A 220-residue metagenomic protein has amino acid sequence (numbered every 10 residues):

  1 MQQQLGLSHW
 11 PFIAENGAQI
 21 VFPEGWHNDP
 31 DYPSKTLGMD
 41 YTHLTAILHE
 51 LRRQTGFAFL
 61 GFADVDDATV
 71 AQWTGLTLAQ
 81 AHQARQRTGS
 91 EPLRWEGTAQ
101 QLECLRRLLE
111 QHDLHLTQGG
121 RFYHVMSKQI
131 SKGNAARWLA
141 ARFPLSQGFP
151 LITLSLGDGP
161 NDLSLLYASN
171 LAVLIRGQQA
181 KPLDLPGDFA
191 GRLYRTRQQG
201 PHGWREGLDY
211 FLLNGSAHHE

Functional and structural regions predicted by a protein language model:
M1-F62, G177: Active-site phosphate-binding/coordination module
L5-S8, N16, H112, A168-S169 (+1 more regions): Short, structured coil segments at secondary-structure junctions
L7-W10, N28-Y32, L78, G97 (+2 more regions): Short, hinge-like loop/turn segments at secondary-structure boundaries
P11, A58, H115, R192-Y194: Conserved beta-strand segments of alpha/beta enzyme cores
A14, F22, G61, Q83 (+3 more regions): Structural signal for conserved beta-strand scaffold positions within catalytic alpha/beta enzyme cores
W26-P30, T74-T77, Y210-L213: Short, surface-exposed amphipathic charged segments that create phosphate/polyanion-binding patches used for binding
L51-L154, P160: Conserved acidic, metal-coordinating active-site core of Asp-based, Mg2+-dependent phosphoryl-transfer enzymes
Y123-E220: Mg2+-dependent phosphoryl-transfer enzymes with acidic/Ser/Thr/Gly-rich catalytic loops
